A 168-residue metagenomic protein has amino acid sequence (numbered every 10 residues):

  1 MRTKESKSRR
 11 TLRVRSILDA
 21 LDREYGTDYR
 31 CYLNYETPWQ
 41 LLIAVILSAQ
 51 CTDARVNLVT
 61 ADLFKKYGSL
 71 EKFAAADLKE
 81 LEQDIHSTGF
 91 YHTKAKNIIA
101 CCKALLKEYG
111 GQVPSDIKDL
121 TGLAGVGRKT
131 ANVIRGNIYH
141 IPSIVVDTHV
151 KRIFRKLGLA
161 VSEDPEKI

Functional and structural regions predicted by a protein language model:
R2-I168: Catalytic cores of DNA base-excision repair glycosylases
